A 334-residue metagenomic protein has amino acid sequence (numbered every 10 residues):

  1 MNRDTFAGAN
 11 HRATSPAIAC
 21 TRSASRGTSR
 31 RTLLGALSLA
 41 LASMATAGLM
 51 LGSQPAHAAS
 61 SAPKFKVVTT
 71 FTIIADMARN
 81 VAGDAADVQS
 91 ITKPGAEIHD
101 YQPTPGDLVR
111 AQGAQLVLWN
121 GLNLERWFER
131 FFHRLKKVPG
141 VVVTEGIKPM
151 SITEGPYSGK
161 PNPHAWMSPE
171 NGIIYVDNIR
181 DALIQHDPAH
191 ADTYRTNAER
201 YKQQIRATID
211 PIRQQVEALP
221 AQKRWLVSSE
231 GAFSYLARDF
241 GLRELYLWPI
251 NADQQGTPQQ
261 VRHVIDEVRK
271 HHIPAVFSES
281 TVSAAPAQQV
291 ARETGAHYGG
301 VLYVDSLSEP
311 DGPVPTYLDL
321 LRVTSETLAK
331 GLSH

Functional and structural regions predicted by a protein language model:
M1-T28, G35-L49: N-terminal secretory signal peptides
N2-F6, I18-C20, M50-H334: Extracytoplasmic metal-acquisition and chelation regions
